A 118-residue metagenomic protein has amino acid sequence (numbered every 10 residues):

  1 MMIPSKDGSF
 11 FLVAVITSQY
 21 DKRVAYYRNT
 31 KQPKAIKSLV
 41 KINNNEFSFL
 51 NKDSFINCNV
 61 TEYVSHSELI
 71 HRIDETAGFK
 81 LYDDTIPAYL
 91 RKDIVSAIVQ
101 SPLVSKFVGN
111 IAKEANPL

Functional and structural regions predicted by a protein language model:
M2-K41: Compact nucleic-acid interaction/catalytic patches
Q32-L118: C-terminal terminal-subdomain/extension
